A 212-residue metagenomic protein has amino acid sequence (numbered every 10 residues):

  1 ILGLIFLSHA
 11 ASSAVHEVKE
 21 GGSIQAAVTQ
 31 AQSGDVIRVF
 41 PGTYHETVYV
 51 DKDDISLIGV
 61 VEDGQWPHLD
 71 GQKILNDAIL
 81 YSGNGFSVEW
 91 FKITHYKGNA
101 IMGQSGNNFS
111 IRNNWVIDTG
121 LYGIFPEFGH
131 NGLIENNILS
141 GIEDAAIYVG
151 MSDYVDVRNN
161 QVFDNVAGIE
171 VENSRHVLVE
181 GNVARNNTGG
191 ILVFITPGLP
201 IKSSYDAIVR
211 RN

Functional and structural regions predicted by a protein language model:
I1-F6: Bacterial N-terminal signal peptides
H9-S13: Sec/Tat signal peptide C-region and signal peptidase I cleavage site
A14-H45, Y49: Acidic Gly/Asp/Thr-rich repetitive segments characteristic of extracellular carbohydrate-active and adhesion proteins
E17-E20, P41, D54-K97: Right-handed parallel beta-helix/beta-spiral solenoid domain characteristic of secreted/periplasmic
V39, S56-G59, F86-E89, N108-R112 (+4 more regions): All-beta strand scaffolds that present successive hydrophobic residues in beta-strands
Y44-V50, W66-H68, Q72-A78, K97-G103 (+5 more regions): Short glycine/acidic-rich loop motifs that flank beta-strands on beta-rich extracellular proteins
I93-I134, I138-S140, D153: A generic tandem-repeat structural signature
